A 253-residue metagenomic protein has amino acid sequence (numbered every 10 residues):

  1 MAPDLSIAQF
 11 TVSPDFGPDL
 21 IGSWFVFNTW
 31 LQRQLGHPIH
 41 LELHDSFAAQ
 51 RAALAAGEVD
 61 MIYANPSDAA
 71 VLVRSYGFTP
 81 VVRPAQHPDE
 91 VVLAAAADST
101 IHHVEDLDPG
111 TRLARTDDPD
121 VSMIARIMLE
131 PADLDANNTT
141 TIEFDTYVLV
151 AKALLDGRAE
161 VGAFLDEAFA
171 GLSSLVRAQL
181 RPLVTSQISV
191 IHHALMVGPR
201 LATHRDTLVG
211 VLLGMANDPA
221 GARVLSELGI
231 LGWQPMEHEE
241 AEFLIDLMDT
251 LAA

Functional and structural regions predicted by a protein language model:
M1-E58, P66-S67, A220-A253: N-terminal hydrophobic or amphipathic helices and topogenic motifs
L5, Q9-Q34, H44, E90-A151 (+1 more regions): Bilobed "Venus flytrap"/periplasmic-binding protein-like clamshell domains and structurally analogous long
L5-S13, Q86-A95, L175-M215, G229-L247: Periplasmic-binding protein-like
I39-L41, T139-T141, L180-P182: Generic structural signal for residues in well-ordered beta-strands
A49-R51, Y147-A153, A159: Short, hydrophobic alpha-helical packing/hinge segments within bilobed ligand-binding/sensory domains
A52-D106: Acidic, polar ligand-binding/catalytic clefts
Y63-S75, A153-Q179: A ligand-binding cleft/hinge motif common to bilobed small-molecule-binding domains
